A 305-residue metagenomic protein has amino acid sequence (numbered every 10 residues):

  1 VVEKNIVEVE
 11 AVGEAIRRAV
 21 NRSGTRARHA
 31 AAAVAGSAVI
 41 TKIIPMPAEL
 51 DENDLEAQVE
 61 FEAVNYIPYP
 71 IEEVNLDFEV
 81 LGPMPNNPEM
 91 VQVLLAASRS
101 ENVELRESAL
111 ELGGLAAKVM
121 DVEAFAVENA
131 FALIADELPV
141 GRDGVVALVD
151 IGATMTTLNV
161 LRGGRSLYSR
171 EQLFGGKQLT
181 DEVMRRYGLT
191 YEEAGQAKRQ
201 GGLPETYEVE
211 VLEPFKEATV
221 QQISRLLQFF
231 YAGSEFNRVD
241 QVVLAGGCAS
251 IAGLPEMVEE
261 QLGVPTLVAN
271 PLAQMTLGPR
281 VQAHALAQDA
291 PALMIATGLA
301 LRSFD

Functional and structural regions predicted by a protein language model:
V1-N21, T206-V211, A283-A287: N-terminal phosphate-binding loop and adjacent alpha-helix
E8-G24, I134-G144, Q222-F230: Phosphate-interacting basic helix/loop segments used at nucleotide- and nucleic-acid interfaces
I16, V20-N21, T25-S37, L110 (+2 more regions): Short glycine-rich phosphate-binding loop at a beta-alpha junction
G24-R26, A32, N87-Q196, T219: Small-residue (GG/TT-enriched) beta-loop-alpha framework at ligand/catalytic clefts
V34-A135, Q241, P271-P279, A292-I295 (+1 more regions): Active-site neighborhood for divalent-cation/phosphate handling
A124, D181, R185, A194-Q241 (+2 more regions): Adenine-nucleotide phosphate-binding core of ATP-dependent small-molecule kinases
L212-F215, N237-L267, P271-A273: Glycine-rich phosphate-binding loops at beta-strand->alpha-helix junctions
E256-A296: Conserved phosphate-binding/catalytic loops in two-lobed NTP-binding clefts
